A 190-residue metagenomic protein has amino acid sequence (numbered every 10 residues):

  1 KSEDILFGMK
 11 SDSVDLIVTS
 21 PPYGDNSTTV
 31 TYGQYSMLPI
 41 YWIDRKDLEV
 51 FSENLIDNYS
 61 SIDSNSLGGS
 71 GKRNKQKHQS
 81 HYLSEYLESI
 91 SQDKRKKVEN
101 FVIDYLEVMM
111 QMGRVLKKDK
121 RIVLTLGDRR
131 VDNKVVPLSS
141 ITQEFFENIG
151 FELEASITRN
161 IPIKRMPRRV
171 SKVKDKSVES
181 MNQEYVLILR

Functional and structural regions predicted by a protein language model:
K1-R190: S-adenosyl-L-methionine-dependent nucleic acid methyltransferase catalytic domains
